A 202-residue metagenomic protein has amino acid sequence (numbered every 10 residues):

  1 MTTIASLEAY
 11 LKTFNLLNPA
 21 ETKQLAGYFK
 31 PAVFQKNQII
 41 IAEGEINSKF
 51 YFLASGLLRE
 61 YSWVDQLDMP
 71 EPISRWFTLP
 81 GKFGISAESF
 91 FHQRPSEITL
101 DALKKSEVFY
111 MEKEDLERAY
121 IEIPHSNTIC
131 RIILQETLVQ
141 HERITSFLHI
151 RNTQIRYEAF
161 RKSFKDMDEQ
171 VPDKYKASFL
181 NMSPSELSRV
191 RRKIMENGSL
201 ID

Functional and structural regions predicted by a protein language model:
M1-K30: Cyclic nucleotide-binding regulatory module and flanking cytosolic helices
L7, E136-S146: Short, Lys/Arg-enriched N-terminal segment that forms or immediately precedes the first helix of a structured domain
N37, S48, F52-D65, P80-G81: Glycine- and acidic-residue-biased ligand/ion/polar-headgroup-sensing regions
I40-E45: Short phosphate-coordinating micro-motif centered on Lys-Gly-acidic
Y61, S86-A87, R118-A119, F160 (+1 more regions): Residues that scaffold the ATP/ADP-binding catalytic core of kinase and kinase-like folds
V64-W76: Hydrophobic/aromatic-rich structural module bridging two neighboring secondary-structure elements via a short loop
I73-R131: Cyclic-nucleotide recognition modules
R151-D202: Phosphate-/nucleic-acid-contacting segments
